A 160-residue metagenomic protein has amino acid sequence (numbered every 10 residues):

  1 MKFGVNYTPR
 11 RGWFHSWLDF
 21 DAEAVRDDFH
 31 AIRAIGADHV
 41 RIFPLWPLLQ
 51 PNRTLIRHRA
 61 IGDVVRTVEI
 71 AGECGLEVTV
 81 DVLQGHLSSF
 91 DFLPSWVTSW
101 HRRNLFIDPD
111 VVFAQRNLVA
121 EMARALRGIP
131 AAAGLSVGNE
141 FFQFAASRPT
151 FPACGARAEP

Functional and structural regions predicted by a protein language model:
M1-P160: Active-site mouth of glycoside hydrolases
